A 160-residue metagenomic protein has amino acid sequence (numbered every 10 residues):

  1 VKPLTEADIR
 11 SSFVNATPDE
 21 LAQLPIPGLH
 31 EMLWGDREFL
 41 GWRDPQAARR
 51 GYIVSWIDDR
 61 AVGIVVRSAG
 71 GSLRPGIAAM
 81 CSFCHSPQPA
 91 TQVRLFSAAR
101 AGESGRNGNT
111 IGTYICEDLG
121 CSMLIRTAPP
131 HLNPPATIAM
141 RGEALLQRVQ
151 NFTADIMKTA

Functional and structural regions predicted by a protein language model:
V1-V62: Charge-rich, low-complexity N-terminal segments
W56-G70, F96-G102: Short Cys/His-rich Zn2+-coordinating modules
V66-I77, R106-T110: Short, flexible, mixed-charge glycine/proline-rich loop motifs that serve as phosphate/nucleic-acid-contacting
C81-H85, C116: Short cysteine-rich clusters marking metal-coordination/redox-active sites
S86-A90, C121, R126, P130: Short functional micro-motifs and their immediate structural scaffolds
S97-T113: Short linker/helix segments within small regulatory modules
T113-G120: Cysteine-rich micro-motifs
R126-T159: Polybasic, low-complexity binding patches
